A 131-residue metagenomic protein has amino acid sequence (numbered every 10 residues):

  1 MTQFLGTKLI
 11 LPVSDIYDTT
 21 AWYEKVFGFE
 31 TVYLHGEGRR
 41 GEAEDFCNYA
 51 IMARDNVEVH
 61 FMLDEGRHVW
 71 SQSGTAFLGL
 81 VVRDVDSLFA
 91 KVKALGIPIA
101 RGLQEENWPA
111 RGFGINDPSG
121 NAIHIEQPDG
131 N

Functional and structural regions predicted by a protein language model:
M1-A21, A76-L78, E126-N131: N-terminal beta-strand motif that seeds the catalytic metal site of vicinal oxygen chelate
K8, C47-Y49, F77, A110: Short hydrophobic/aromatic beta-strand or adjacent loop that forms the aromatic wall/cage of a ligand/substrate-binding
I10-V57: Core segments of cupin and vicinal oxygen chelate
D15-Y17, T75-A122: Vicinal oxygen chelate
G36-G41, E65-G66, Q104-E105: Short, solvent-exposed loop/turn elements at beta->coil junctions and helix N-caps that rim active or binding pockets
I51-D55, I115-P118, P128: Active-site beta-strand termini and strand-to-loop segments that position acidic
H60-M62, G114, H124: Conserved beta-strand in the GNAT
